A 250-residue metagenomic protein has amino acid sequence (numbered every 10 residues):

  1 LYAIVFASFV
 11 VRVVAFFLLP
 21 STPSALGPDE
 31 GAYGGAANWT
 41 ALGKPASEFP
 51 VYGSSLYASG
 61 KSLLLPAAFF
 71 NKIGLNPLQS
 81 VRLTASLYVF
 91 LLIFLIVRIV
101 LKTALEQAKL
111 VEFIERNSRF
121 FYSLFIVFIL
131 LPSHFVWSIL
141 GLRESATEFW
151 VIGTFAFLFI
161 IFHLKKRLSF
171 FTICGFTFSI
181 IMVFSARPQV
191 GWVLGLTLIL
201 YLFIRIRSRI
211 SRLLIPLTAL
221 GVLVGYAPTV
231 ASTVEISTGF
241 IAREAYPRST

Functional and structural regions predicted by a protein language model:
L1-L26, A219-T233: Transmembrane signal-anchor helices characteristic of membrane glycosylation enzymes that use polyprenol
S8-V11, F121-L130, F184: Short helix- or helix-capping micro-motifs that position conserved polar/aromatic residues at function-defining sites
D29-N76: Short hydrophobic/aromatic helix or loop-helix immediately within or flanking a transmembrane segment in polytopic
L83-F113: Transmembrane-helix motifs of polytopic, lipid-linked glycan transferases
I93-L101, V151-H163, F176-I180, L196-R205: Hydrophobic transmembrane alpha-helices
T103-A104, A108-S118, I152-F171: Membrane-interface transmembrane helices that cradle and orient dolichyl/undecaprenyl
I139-A146: Short acidic/glycine- and proline-prone juxtamembrane loop motifs at membrane-interface regions of multi-pass membrane
G175, I181-T250: Alpha-helical transmembrane segments and terminal signal-anchor/GPI-anchor hydrophobic tails, characterized by long
